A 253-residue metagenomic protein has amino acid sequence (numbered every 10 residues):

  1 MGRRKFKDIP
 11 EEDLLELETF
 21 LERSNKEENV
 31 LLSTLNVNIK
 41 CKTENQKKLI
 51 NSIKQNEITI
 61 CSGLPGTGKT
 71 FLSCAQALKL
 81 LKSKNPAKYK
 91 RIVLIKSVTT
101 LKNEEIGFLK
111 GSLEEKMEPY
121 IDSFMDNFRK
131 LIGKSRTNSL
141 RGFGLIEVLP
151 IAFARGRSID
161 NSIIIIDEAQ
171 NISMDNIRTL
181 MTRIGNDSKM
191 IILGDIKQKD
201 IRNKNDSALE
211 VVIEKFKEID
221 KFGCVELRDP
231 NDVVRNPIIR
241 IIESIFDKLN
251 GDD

Functional and structural regions predicted by a protein language model:
G2-F6, E11, V30, L35-V37 (+2 more regions): Conserved helicase motor core of SF1/SF2 NTP-dependent helicases
E11-S33: Charged, amphipathic alpha-helical linker segments immediately N-terminal to NTP-binding catalytic cores
K42-E44: Short coil-to-beta microelement around the adenine-binding A-loop and adjacent beta1/P-loop entry of ABC ATPase
